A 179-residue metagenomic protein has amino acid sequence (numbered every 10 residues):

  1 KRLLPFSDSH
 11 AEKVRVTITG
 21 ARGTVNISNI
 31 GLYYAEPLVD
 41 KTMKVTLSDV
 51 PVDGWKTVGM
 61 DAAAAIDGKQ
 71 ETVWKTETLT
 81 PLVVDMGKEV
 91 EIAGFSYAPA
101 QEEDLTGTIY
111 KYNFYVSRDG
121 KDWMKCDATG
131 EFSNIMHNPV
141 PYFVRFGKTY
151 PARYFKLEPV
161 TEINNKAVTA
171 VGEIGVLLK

Functional and structural regions predicted by a protein language model:
K1, W123-K125: Tryptophan-centered short beta-strand motifs
K1-A11, N138-Y154: Short, surface-exposed tryptophan/glycine-enriched loops that mediate extracellular molecular recognition
F6, I18, D85-M86, F146 (+1 more regions): Hydrophobic residues in beta-strands and at strand termini
F6-D8, T24-I92, A100-G107, D127-N138 (+1 more regions): Disordered, acidic Ser/Thr/Pro-rich linker "stalks" and the adjacent N-terminal cap of the next globular domain
A11-R15, G94, Y154-K156: Short, conserved beta-strand segments of beta-strand-rich sandwich/propeller modules, principally
T17-G23, E158-N165: Short beta-strand-plus-loop segments that form exposed binding edges in beta-rich domains
Y112-F114: Short beta-strand elements bearing conserved aromatic residues within extracellular beta-rich modules
